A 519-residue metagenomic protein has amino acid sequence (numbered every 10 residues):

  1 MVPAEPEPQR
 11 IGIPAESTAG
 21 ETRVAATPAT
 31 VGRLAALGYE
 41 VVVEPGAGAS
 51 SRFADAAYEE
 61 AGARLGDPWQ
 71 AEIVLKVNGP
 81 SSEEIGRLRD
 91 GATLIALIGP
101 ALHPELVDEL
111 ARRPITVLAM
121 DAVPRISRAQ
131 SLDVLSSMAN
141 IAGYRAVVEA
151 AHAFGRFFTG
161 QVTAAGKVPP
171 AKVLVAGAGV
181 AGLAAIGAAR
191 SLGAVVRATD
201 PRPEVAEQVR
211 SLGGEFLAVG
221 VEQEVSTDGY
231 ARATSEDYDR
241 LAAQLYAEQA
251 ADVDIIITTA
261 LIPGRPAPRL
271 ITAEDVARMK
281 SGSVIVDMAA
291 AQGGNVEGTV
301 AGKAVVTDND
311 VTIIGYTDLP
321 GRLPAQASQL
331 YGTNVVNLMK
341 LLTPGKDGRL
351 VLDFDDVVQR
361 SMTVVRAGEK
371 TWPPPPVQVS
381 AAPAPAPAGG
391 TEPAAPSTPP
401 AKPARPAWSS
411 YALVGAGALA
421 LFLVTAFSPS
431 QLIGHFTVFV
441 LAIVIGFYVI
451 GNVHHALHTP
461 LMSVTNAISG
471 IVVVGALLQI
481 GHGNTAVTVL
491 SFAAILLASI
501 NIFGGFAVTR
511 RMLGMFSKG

Functional and structural regions predicted by a protein language model:
V2-P3, E7-E109: An N-terminal-biased, well-structured beta-alpha scaffold segment characteristic of Rossmann-like dinucleotide-binding
P14-R52, G160-Q249, L423-T425: Glycine-rich phosphate/diphosphate-binding loop of Rossmann-like nucleotide-binding domains
G62-E72, G79-P80, T227-I255, A260-A273: A structured beta-alpha segment of the ubiquitous adenosine-cofactor-binding alpha/beta core
A101-S127, R265-Y316: Rossmann-fold NAD(P)-binding glycine/threonine-rich loop
D121-V123, S127-A165, P170, A290 (+1 more regions): Adenosine-phosphate binding glycine-rich loop
V351-V424: Phosphate-binding loop/pocket of nucleotide- and phosphate-handling active sites
P429-I443, S463-V464, T488: Structural signature of hydrophobic alpha-helical transmembrane segments
A467-L477: Small-residue-rich segments of transmembrane alpha-helices in multi-pass membrane proteins, especially helix faces
